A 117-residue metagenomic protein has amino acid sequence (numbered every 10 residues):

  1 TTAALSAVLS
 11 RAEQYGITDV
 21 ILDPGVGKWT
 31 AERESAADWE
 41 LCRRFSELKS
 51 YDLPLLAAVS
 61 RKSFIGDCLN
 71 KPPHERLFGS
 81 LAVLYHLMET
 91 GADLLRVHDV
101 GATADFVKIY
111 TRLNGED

Functional and structural regions predicted by a protein language model:
T1-S10, Q14, W29-D117: Active-site-adjacent loop and "lid" segments of alpha/beta metabolic enzymes
E13-I21: Short, structured loop/turn "capping" segments at alpha-beta junctions
I21-A31: Active-site-proximal loop/short-helix segments that contain or immediately flank catalytic acid/base residue(s)
